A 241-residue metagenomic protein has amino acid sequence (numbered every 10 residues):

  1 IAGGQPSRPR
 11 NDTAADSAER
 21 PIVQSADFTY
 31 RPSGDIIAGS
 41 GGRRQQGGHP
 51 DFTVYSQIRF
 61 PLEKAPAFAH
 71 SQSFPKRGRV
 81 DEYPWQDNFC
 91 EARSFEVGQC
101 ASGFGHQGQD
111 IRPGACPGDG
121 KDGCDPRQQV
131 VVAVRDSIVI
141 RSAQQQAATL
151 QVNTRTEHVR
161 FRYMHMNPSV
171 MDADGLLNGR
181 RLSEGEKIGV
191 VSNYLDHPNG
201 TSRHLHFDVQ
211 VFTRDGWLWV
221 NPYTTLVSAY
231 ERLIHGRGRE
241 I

Functional and structural regions predicted by a protein language model:
I1-Q5: Sec-dependent N-terminal signal peptides
R8-A147, E184, H235-I241: Surface-exposed, glycine-biased beta-strand/turn segments
D27, G34, G175, D215-G216: Intrinsic-disorder/low-complexity loop/linker signature
G48, S56, D81, V159 (+2 more regions): Acidic, low-complexity intrinsically disordered regions
G105-H106, D125-G175, S202-H206: Zn2+-dependent peptidoglycan hydrolase active-site motif and core
Q109-G123, R155-E157, F161, V170-D172 (+1 more regions): Small beta-barrel nucleic-acid-binding modules, principally OB-folds
A115-P117, R135, N167-V170, S192-L195: Short, well-ordered turn and helix-capping elements at secondary-structure junctions
Q151-V152, N178-I241: Conserved, short, structured surface segments that act as functional micro-motifs
